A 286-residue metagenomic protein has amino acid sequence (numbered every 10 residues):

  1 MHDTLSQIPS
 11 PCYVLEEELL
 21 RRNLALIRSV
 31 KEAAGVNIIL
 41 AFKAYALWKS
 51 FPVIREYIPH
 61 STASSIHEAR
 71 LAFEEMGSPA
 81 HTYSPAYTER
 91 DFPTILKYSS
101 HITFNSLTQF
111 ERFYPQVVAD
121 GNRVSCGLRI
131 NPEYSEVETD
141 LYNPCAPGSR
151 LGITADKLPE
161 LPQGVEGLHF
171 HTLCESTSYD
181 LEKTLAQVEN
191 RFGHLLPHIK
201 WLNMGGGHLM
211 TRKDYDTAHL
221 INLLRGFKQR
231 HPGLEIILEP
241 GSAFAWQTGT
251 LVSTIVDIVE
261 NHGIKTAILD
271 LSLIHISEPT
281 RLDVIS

Functional and structural regions predicted by a protein language model:
M1-V14: Generic N-terminal amphipathic, Lys/Arg-enriched alpha-helix
L20-N23, I27, V188: Alpha-helical packing segments of well-folded alpha/beta enzyme cores
L26, V30-V36: A short, Lys/Arg-enriched amphipathic alpha-helix followed by its capping loop at the start of a domain
V36-W201, Y215, L223-G226: Active-site-proximal beta-alpha core segment in soluble small-molecule metabolic enzymes
I130-Y134, T172-S176, G206-H208, S242-F244 (+2 more regions): Glycine-rich beta-alpha junction loops
G207-I268: Anionic-ligand-binding alpha/beta catalytic cores of soluble enzymes and soluble regulatory domains that recognize
I268-D270, S277: Functionally critical, mid-to-C-terminal surface segments that flank or help form catalytic/ligand
H275-S286: Single conserved hydrophobic/aromatic residue that forms the stacking wall/gate of nucleotide- or nucleobase-binding
